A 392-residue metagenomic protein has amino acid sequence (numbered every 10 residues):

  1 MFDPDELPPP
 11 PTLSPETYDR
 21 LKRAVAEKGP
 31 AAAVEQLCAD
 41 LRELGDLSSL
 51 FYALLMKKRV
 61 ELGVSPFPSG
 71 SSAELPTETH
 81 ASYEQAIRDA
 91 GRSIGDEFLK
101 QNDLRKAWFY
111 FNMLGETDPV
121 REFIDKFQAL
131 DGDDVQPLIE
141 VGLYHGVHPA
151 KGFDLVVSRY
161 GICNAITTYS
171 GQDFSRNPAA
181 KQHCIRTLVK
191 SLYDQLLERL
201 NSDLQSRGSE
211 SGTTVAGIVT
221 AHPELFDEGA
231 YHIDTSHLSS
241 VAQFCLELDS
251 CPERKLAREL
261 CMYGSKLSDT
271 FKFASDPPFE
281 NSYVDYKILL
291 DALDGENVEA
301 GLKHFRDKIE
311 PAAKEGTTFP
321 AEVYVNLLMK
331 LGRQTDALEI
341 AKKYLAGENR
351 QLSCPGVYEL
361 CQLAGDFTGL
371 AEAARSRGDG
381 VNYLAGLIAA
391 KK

Functional and structural regions predicted by a protein language model:
M1-N112, P119, I124-K392: Long, low-complexity, acidic Ser/Pro- and Gly-enriched intrinsically disordered regions in large eukaryotic
